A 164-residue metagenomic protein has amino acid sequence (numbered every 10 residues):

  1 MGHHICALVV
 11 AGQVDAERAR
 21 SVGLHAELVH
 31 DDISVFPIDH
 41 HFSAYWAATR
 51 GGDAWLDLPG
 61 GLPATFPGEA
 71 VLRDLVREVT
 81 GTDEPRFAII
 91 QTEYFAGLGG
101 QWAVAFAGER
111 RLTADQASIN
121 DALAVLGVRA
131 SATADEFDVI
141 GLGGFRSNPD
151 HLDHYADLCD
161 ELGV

Functional and structural regions predicted by a protein language model:
M1-H30, E161-V164: Short, extreme N-terminal segment that most often corresponds to the first beta-strand
H4-C6, S34, A88: Short beta-strand micro-motifs in enzyme catalytic cores
E27, V35-F36: Feature captures eukaryotic membrane-trafficking machinery centered on endolysosomal pathways and lysosome-related
L28-D31, T82-E84: Short, ordered beta-strand-loop transition motifs
P37-V164: Charged interaction segments
